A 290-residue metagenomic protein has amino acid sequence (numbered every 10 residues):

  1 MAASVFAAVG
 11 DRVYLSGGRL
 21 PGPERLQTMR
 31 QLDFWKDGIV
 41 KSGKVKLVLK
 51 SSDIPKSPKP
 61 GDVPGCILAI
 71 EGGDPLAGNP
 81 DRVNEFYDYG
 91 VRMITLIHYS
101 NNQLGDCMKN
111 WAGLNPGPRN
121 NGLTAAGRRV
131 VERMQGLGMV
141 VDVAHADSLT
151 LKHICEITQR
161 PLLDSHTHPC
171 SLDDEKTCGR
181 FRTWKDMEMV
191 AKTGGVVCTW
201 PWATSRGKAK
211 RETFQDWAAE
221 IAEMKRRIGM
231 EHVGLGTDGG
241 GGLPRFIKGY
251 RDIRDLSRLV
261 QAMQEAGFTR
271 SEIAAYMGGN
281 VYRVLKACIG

Functional and structural regions predicted by a protein language model:
M1-G117, C170-G290: N-terminal hydrophobic targeting/anchoring segments and the immediately downstream early-domain regions of hydrolases
V91-M93, G136-M139, I157-L163, K192-V196: Glycine-enriched alpha-helix->loop->beta-strand junction motifs that scaffold or abut catalytic
N102-G113, G122-L123, S148-Q159: Active-site-adjacent beta->alpha loops and helix N-cap segments on the catalytic face of soluble alpha/beta enzymes
R119-C155: Loop-centered beta-sheet repeat module
Q135, D147-K152, E156-L172, C178-W184 (+1 more regions): Acidic, glycine-rich loop-and-beta core segments that form the ion-binding/anion-interacting portion of active sites
